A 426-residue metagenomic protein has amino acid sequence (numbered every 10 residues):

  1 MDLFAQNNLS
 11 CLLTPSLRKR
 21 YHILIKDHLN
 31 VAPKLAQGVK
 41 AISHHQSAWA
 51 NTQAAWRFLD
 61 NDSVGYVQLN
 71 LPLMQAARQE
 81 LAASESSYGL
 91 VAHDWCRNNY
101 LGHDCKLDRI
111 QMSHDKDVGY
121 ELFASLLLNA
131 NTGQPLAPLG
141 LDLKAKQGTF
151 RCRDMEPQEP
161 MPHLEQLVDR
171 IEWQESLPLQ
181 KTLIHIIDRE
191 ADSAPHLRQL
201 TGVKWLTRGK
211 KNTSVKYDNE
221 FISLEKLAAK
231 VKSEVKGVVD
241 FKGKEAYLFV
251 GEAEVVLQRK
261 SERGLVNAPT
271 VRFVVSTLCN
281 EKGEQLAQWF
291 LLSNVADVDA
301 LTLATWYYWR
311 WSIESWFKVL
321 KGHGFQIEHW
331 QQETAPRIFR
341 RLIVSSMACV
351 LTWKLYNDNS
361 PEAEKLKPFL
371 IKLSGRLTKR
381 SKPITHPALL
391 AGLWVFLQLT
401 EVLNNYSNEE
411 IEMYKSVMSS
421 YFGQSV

Functional and structural regions predicted by a protein language model:
M1-K106, H114-E121, L126-V426: Single, function-defining residue in the core of a domain
